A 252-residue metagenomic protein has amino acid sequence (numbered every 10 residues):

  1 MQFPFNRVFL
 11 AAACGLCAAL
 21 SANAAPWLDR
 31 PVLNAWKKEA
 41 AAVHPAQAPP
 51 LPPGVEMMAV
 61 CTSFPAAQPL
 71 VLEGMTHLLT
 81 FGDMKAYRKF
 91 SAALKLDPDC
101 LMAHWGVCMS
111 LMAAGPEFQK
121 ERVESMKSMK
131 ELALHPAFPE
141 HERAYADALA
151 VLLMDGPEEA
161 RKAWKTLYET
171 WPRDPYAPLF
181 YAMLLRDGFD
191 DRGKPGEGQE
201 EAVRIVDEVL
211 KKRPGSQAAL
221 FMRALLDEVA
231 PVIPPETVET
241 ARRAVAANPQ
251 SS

Functional and structural regions predicted by a protein language model:
Q2-L10: Bacterial N-terminal signal peptides that target proteins for export
A11-A19: Bacterial N-terminal signal peptides
L20-A24: Sec/Tat signal peptide C-region and signal peptidase I cleavage site
A25-E197, V203, K212: N-terminal alpha-helical interaction modules that lie
A177-F180, R213-R223, N248-S251: Core alpha/beta catalytic barrel or barrel-like domain that forms the active/cofactor pocket in diverse metabolic
A182-R186, A218-V232: Alpha-helical adaptor scaffolds
I205-D207: Extended surface/linker regions that mediate inter-domain or inter-protein docking in multi-component redox
